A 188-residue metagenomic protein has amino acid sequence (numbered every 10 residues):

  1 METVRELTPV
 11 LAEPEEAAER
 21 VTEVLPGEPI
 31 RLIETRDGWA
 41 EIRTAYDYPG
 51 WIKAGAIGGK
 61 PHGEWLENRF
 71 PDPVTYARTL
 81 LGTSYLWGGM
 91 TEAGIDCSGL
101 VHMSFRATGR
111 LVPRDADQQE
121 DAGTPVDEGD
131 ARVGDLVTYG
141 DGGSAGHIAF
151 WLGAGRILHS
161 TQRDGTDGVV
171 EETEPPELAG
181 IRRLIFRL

Functional and structural regions predicted by a protein language model:
M1, E15, P29, R36-D37 (+1 more regions): Boundary regions of SH3-family modules and the immediately adjacent low-complexity/disordered segments in eukaryotic
M1-L11, M103-Q118, L152-G153: Short, basic/aromatic beta-hairpin or loop at an interaction surface
E2, N68, L152-L188: Aromatic- and glycine-rich peptidoglycan recognition patches
T3-L32, Y85: Beta-loop motif signature
E28, G134-D135: Structural motif
Y85-V133: Catalytic cysteine-centered active-site loop
L136, A145-R156: Catalytic nucleophile-His microenvironment captured as a short glycine-rich beta-strand/loop that brackets
